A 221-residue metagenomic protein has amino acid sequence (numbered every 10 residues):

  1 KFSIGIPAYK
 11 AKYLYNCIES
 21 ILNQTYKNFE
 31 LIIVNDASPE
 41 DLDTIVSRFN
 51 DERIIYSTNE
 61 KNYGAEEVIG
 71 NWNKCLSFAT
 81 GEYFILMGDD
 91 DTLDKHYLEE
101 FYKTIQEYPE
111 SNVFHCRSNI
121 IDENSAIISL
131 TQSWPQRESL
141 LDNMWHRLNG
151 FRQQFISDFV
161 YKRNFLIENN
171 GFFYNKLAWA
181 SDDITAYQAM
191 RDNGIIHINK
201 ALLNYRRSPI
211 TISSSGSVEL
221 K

Functional and structural regions predicted by a protein language model:
I4, C116, W134-E219: Conserved nucleotide-sugar donor-binding catalytic segment
K10-N23: Short, well-formed alpha-helical segments that are part of the catalytic scaffolds of diverse glycosyltransferases
S20-K61: Acidic donor-binding segment of Leloir-type glycosyltransferases
E60-A79: Glycine-rich, basic loop-to-helix element that forms the pyrophosphate-binding segment of sugar-nucleotide handling
F84: Short aromatic/hydrophobic "clamp" motif used to bind/position activated sugar donors
G88-T92, R117: The conserved acidic donor/metal-binding loop of glycosyltransferases
H96-L130: Conserved donor NDP-sugar-binding/catalytic core segment of glycosyltransferases
